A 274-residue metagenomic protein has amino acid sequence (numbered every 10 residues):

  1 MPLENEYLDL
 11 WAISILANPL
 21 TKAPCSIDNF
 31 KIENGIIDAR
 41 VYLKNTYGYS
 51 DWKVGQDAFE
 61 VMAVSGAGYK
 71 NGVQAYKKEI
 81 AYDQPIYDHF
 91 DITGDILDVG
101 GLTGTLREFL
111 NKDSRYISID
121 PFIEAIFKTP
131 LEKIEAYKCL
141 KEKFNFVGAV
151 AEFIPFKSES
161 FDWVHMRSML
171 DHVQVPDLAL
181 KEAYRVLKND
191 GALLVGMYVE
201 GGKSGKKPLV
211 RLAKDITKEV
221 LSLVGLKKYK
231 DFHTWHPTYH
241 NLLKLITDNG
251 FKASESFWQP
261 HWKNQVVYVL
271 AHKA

Functional and structural regions predicted by a protein language model:
P2-A67: N-terminal, positively charged/glycine-rich alpha-helical extensions of SAM-dependent methyltransferases
G72-G94: Conserved alpha-helix/loop element of class I SAM-dependent methyltransferases that forms part of the SAM/SAH-binding
L97-F153: Class I SAM-dependent methyltransferase SAM/SAH-binding core
H165: A conserved beta-strand element that flanks and buttresses the S-adenosyl-L-methionine
D177-A192: A short glycine-rich, Lys/Arg-flanked "PGG" loop and its adjoining helix->strand segment in the class I
L193-L221: Conserved class I S-adenosyl-L-methionine
K230-N249: Short alpha-helix
K244-A274: Core SAM-dependent methyltransferase catalytic element
